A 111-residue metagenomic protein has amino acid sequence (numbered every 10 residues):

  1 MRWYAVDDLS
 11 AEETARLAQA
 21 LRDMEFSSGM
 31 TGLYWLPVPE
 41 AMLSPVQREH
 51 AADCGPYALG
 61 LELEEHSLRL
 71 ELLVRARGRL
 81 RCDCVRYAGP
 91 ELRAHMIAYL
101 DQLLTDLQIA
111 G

Functional and structural regions predicted by a protein language model:
M1-Q19: Terminal, regulation- and interaction-focused segments at domain boundaries
M1-Y4, W35-A51, R93-Q102: Charged, low-complexity, helix/coiled-coil-prone segments
W3, T31-L33, S67-R69: A generic structural signal for beta-strand entry/edge sites
Y4, L21, R79-D83: Small/flexible residues
D7-L9, P37, L73: A structural detector for beta-sheet-dominated domains
E12-A15, L43-S44, R77-R81: Short, surface-exposed beta-strand/loop "edge" segments at domain boundaries and coil↔beta transitions
R16, A20-A58: Ser/Thr-rich, low-complexity intrinsically disordered terminal regions
A51-G111: C-terminal basic regulatory modules in eukaryotic proteins
